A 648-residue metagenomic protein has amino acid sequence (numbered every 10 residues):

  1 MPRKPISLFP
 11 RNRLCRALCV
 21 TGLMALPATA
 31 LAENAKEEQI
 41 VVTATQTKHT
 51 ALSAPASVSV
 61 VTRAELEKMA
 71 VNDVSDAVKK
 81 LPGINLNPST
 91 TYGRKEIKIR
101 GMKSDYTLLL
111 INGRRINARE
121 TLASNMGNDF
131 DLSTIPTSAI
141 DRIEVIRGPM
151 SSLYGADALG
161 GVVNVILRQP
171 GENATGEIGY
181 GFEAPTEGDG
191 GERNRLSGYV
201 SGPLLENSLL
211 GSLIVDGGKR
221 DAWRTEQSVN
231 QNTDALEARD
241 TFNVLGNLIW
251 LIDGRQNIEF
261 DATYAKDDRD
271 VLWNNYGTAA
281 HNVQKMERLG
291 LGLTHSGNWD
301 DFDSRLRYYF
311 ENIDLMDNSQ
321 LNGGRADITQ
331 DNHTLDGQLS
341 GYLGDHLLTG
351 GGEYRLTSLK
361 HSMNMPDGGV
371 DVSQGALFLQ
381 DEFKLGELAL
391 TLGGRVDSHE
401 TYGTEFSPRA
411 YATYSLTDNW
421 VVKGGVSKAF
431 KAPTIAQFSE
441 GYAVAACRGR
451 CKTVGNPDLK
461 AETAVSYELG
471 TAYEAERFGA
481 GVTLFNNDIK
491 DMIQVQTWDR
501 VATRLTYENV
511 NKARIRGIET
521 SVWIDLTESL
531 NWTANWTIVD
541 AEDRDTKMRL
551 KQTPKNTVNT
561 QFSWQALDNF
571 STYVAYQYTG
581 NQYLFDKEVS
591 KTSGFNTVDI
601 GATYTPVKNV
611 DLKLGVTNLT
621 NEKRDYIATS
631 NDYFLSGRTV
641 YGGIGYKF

Functional and structural regions predicted by a protein language model:
K36-M69, E96, S124-M126: N-terminal periplasmic "start-of-domain" segments of outer-membrane beta-barrel proteins
S75, K79-A118: Extracytoplasmic beta-strand/coil segments of soluble accessory domains associated with Gram-negative outer-membrane
I116-R147, G198: Short acidic/polar hinge/loop motifs at secondary-structure boundaries that mediate gating or recognition
L132-G179: A beta-strand signature from Gram-negative outer-membrane beta-barrel systems, especially the internal plug domain
G171-Q284: Periplasmic-side early beta-strands and strand-to-turn transitions of outer-membrane beta-barrels
G179, D345-L348, F383-L390, F485-D488 (+4 more regions): Gram-negative outer-membrane beta-barrel transporters
I249-D267, N282-E405, R409-S415, F478-F485 (+2 more regions): Face-selective signature of the C-terminal outer-membrane beta-barrel domain
Y276-N298, I328, V421, G425-I489 (+3 more regions): Outer-membrane beta-barrel signature, preferentially recognizing the C-terminal barrel domain of Gram-negative
